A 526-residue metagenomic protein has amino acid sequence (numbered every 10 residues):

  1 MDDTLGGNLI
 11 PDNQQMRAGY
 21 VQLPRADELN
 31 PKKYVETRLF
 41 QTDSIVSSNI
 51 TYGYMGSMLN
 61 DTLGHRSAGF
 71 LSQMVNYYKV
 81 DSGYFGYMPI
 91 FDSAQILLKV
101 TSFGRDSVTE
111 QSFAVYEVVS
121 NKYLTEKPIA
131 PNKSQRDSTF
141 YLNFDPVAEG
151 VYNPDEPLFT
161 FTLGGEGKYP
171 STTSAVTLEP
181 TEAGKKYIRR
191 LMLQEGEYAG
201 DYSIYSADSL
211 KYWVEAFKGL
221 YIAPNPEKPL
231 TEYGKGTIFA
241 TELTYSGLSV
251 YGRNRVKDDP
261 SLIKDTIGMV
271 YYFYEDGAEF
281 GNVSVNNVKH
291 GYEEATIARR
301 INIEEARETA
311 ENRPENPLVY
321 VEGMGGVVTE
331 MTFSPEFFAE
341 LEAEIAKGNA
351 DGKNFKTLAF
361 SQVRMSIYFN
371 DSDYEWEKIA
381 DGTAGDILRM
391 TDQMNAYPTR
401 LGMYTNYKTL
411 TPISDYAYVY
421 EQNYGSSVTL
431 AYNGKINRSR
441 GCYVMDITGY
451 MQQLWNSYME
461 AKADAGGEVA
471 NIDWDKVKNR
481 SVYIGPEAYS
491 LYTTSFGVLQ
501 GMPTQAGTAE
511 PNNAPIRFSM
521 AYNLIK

Functional and structural regions predicted by a protein language model:
M1-K526: Secreted, disulfide-rich extracellular signaling modules
